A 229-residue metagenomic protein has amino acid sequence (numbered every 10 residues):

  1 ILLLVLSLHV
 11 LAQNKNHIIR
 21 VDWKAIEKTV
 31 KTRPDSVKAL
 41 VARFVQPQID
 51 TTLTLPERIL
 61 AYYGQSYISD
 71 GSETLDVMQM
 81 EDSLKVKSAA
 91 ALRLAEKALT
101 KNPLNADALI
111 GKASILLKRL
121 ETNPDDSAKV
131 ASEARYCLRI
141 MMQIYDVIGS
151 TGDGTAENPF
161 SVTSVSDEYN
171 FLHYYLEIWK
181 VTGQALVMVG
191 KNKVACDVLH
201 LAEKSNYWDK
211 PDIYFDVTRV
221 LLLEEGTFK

Functional and structural regions predicted by a protein language model:
I1-I18: Bacterial Sec-dependent N-terminal signal peptides
N14-L92, T155, P159-K229: N-terminal alpha-helical interaction modules that lie
P56-D146, S150: Alpha-helical protein-protein interaction scaffolds
